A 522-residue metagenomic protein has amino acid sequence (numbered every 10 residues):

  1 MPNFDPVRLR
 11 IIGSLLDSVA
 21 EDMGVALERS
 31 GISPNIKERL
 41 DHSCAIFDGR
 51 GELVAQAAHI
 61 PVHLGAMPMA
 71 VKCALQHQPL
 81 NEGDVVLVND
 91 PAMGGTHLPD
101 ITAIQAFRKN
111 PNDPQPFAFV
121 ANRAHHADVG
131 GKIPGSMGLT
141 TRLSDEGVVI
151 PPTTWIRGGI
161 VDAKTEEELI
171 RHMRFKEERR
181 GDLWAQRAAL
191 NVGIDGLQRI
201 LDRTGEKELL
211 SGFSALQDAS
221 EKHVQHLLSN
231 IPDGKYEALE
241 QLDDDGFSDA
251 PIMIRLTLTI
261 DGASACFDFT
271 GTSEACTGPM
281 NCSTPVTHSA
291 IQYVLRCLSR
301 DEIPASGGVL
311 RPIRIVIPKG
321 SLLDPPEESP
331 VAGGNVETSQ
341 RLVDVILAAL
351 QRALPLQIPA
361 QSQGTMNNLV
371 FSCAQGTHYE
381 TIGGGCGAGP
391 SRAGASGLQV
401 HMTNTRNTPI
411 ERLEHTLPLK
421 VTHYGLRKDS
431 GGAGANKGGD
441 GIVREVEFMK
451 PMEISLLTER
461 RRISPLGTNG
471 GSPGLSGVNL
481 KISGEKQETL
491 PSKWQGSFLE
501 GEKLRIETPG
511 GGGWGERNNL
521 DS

Functional and structural regions predicted by a protein language model:
M1-D84, D90-P111, P116-S522: Glycine/proline-enriched, intrinsically flexible loops and inter-domain linkers
